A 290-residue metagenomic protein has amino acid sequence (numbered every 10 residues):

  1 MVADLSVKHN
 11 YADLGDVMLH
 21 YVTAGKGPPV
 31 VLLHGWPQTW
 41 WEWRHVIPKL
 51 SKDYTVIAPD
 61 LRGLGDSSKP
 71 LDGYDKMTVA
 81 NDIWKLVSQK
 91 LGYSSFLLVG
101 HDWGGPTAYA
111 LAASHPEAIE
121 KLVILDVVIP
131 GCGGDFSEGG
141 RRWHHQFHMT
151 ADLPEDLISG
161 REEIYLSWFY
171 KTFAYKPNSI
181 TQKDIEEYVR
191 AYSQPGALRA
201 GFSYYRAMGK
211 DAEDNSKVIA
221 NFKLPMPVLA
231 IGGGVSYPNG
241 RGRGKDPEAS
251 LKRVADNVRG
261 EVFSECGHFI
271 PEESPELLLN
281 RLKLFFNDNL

Functional and structural regions predicted by a protein language model:
M1-Y11, D16-V22, P29, I57 (+4 more regions): Flexible "cap/lid" subdomain of the alpha/beta-hydrolase fold that forms the substrate-access gate
V22-D66: Conserved HGGG/HGGXW glycine-rich cap/lid loop of the alpha/beta-hydrolase fold
H34-P37, Y192, E273: Conserved residues at beta->alpha junctions
T39-W40, P106, C266-G267: A short, glycine- and basic residue-enriched loop/turn that sits immediately adjacent to a domain's principal
W41-R44, R199, N280: Alpha-helical elements of the RecA-like P-loop NTPase motor core of helicases
C266-S274, L279: Catalytic histidine-centered segment of alpha/beta-hydrolase-like enzymes
